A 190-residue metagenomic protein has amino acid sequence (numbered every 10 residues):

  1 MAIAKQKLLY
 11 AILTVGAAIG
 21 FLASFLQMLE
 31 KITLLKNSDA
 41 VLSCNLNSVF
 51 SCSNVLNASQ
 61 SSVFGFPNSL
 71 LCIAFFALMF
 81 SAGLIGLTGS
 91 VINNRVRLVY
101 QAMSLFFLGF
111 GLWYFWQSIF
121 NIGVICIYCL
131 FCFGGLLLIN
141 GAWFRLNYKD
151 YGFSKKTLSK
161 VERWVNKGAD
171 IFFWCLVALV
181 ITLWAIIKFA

Functional and structural regions predicted by a protein language model:
M1-K5, D150-G168: Membrane-interfacial, low-structure loops and terminal tails that flank and connect transmembrane helices in multi-pass
L8-L35: N-terminal signal-anchor transmembrane alpha helix
A17, A74-F80, C132-D150, L176-L179: Hydrophobic cores of alpha-helical transmembrane segments in multi-pass inner/ER membrane proteins, independent
E30-V41, V55, F107-L137, I187-A190: Interfacial helix-loop-helix junctions of multi-pass membrane proteins
I32-P67: Extracytosolic (periplasmic/ER-lumenal) interhelical loops and adjacent juxtamembrane/interface segments of multi-pass
L56-L78, I125-L137: Membrane-interface loop-to-helix entry segments
F66-T88, F106, F110: Hydrophobic alpha-helical transmembrane segments
N166-F189: Final/C-terminal transmembrane alpha-helix of multipass membrane proteins
